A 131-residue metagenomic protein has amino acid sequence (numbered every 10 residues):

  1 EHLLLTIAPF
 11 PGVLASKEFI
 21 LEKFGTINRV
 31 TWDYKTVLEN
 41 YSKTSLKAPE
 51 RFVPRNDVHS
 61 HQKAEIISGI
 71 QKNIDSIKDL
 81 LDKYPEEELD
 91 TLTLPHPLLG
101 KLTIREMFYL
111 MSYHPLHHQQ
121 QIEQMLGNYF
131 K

Functional and structural regions predicted by a protein language model:
E1-N40, D75, D82-K131: Short, contiguous alpha-helical
T31-D75: Alpha-helix-centered segments that form part of catalytic cores
